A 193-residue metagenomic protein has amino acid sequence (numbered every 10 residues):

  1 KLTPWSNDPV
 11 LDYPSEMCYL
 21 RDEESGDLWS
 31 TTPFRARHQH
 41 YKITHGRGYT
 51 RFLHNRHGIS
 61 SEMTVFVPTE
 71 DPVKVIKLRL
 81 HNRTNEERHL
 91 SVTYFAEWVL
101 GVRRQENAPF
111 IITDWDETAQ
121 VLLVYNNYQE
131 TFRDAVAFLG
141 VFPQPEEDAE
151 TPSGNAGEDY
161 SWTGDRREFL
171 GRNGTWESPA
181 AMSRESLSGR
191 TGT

Functional and structural regions predicted by a protein language model:
K1-T193: Anionic coordination/interaction segments
